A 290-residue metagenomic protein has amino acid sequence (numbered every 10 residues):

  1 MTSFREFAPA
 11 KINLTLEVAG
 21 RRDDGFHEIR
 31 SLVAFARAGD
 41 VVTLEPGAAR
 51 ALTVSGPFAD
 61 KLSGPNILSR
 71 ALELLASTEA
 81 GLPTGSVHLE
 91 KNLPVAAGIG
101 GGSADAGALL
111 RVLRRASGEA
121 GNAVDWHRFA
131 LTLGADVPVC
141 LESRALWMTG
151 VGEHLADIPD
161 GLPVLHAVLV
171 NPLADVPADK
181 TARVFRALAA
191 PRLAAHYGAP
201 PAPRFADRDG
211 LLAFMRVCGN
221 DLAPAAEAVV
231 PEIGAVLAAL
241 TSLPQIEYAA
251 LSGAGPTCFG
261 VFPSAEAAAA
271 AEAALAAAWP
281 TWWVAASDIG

Functional and structural regions predicted by a protein language model:
M1-A97, R115-V124, N171, P177: ATP-binding N-lobe of GHMP and related small-molecule kinases
A48-K61, L109, L131, G210-G219 (+1 more regions): Short, basic/glycine-rich phosphate-binding loops at helix/coil junctions that contact nucleotide phosphates
S77-H88, R111-L133, S264-A277: Phosphate-handling active-site elements
A97-A123, V139-L141: DPxDG-like acidic metal-binding loop motif
G101-G102, L251-P256: Glycine-rich beta-strand-to-loop/alpha-helix junction loops that act as flexible
E142, W147-Y248, P263-E266, A273-A276 (+2 more regions): Conserved, helical-rich catalytic subdomain that frames metal- and/or nucleotide-binding sites in enzyme alpha/beta
F259-V261: Short hydrophobic/aromatic beta-strand micro-patches that form the beta-sheet surface supporting nucleotide- or nucleic
